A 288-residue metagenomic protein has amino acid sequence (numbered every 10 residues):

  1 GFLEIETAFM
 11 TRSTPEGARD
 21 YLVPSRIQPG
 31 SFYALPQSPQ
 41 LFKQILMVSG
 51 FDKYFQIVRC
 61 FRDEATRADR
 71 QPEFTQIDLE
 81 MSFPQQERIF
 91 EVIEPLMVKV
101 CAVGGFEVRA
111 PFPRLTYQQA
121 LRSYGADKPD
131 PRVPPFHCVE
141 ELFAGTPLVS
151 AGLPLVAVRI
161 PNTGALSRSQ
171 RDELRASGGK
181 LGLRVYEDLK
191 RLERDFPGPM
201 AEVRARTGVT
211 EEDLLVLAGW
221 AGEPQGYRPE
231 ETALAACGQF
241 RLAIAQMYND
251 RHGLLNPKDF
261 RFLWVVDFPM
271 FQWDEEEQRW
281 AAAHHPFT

Functional and structural regions predicted by a protein language model:
F2-T288: Class II aminoacyl-tRNA synthetase catalytic cores and aaRS-like
